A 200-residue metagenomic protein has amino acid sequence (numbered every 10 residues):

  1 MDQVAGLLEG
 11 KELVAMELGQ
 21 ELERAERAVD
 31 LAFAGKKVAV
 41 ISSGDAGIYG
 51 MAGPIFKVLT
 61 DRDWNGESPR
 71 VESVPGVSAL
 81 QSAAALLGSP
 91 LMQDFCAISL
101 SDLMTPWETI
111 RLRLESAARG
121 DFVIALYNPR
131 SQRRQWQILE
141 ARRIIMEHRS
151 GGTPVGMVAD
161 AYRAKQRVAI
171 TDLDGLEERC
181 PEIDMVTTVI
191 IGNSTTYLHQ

Functional and structural regions predicted by a protein language model:
M1-V71: Class I S-adenosyl-L-methionine
D2-V4, G47-Y49, L80, Y162-K165 (+1 more regions): Short, active-site-adjacent cap segments at secondary-structure transitions
L7, L31-G35, V58-R62, L86-P90 (+4 more regions): Change "in soluble alpha/beta enzymes" to "in soluble alpha/beta proteins
L13-A15, V71-S73, A97, V155-M157: Conserved beta-strand scaffold positions in the cores of enzyme catalytic domains, especially in NTP/NDP-utilizing
V29, V71, A85-L87, R111-E115 (+2 more regions): A generic local secondary-structure boundary/capping motif
G35-S42, S89-L100, A118-F122, L173-M185: A polyampholytic, Gly/Pro-enriched intrinsically disordered region
I48-G120: Class I SAM-dependent methyltransferase SAM-binding "motif I" and its flanking Rossmann-like core
R119-Q200: A contiguous loop/helix-start segment that scaffolds small-molecule binding in enzyme catalytic cores
